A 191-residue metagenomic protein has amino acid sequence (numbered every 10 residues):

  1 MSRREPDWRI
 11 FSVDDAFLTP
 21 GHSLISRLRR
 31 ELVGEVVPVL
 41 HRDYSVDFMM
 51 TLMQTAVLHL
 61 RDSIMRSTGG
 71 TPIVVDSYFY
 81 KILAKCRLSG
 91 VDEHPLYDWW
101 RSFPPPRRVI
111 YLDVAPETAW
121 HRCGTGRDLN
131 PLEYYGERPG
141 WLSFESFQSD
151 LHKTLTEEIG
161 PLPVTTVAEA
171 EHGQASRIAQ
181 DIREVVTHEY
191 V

Functional and structural regions predicted by a protein language model:
M1-P6: A conserved segment at the C-terminal end of the G1
R9-F11, R108-I110, T165-A168: Hydrophobic/aromatic beta-strand patches that form the interior of the parallel beta-sheet core in alpha/beta enzyme
F11-V13, V75, L112: Short glycine/serine/threonine-enriched helix-capping/active-site loop that flanks the nucleotide-sugar donor pocket
D15-V91: ATP-dependent small-molecule kinase phosphotransfer cores that center on conserved nucleotide phosphate-binding segments
A16, F79-K81, A115-E117, H172-G173: Short, solvent-exposed loop/turn segments at secondary-structure junctions
G70-T71, P106, L162: Short, well-ordered alpha-helix to beta-strand connector turns
I82-D92, D98-K153: A glycine- and Lys/Arg-enriched "phosphate-lid" helix/loop adjacent to the NTP-binding pocket of small-molecule kinases
G124-V191: NTP-dependent small-molecule kinase module
